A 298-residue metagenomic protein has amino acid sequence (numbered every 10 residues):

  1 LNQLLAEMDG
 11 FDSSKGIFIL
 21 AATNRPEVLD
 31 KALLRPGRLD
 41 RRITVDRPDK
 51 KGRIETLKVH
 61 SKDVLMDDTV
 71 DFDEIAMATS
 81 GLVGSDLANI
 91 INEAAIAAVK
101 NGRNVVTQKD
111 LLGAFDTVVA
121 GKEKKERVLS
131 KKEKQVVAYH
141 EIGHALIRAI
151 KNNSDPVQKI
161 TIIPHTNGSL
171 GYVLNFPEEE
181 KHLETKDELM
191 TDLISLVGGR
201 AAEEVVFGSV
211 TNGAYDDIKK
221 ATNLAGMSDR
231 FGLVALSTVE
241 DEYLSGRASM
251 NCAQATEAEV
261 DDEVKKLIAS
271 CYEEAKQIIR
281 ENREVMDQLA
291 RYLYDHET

Functional and structural regions predicted by a protein language model:
L1, R42-K50, V64, G81 (+2 more regions): Flexible beta-alpha connector loops of hexameric P-loop NTPases
L1-N2, R41, D46, N153-T161: Basic, amphipathic juxtamembrane/active-site segments that coordinate anionic phosphate or diphosphate groups
L1-R41: Conserved catalytic/switch belt of AAA+ P-loop NTPases
L4, T23, L39, R53 (+8 more regions): Residue-level signature of catalytic and energy-coupling elements of molecular machines, predominantly ATP/GTP-dependent
D12-F18, A32, V45-L112, T117 (+3 more regions): Conserved C-terminal "switch" segment of AAA+ ATPases
K125-V136: Short pre-active-site segment immediately N-terminal to the catalytic Zn-binding motif
V136-A138, A145-T298: Soluble catalytic regions of large protease machineries
